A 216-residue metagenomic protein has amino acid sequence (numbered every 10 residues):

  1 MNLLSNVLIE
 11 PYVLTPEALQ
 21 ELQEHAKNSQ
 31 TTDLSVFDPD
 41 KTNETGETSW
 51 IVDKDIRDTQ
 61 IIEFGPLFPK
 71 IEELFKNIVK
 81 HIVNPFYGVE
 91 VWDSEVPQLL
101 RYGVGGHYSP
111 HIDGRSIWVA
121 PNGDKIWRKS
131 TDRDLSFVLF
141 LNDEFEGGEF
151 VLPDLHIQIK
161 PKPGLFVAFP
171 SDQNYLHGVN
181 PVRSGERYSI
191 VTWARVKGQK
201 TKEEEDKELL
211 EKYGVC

Functional and structural regions predicted by a protein language model:
M1-F166, N174-C216: Fe(II)/2-oxoglutarate oxygenase catalytic core
